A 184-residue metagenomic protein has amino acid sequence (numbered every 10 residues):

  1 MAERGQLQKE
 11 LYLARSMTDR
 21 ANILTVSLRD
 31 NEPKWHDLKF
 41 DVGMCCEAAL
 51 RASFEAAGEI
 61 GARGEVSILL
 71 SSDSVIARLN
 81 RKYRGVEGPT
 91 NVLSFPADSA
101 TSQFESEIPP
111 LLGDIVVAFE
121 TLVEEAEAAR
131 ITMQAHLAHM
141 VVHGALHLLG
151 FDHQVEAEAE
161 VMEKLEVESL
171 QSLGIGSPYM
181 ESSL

Functional and structural regions predicted by a protein language model:
A2-L137, L149-L184: An acidic/histidine-cluster motif and surrounding catalytic segment that typifies divalent-metal-assisted enzyme active
V142, L146-G150: Short active-site segment of divalent metal-dependent hydrolases/proteases that encodes the spacing between
